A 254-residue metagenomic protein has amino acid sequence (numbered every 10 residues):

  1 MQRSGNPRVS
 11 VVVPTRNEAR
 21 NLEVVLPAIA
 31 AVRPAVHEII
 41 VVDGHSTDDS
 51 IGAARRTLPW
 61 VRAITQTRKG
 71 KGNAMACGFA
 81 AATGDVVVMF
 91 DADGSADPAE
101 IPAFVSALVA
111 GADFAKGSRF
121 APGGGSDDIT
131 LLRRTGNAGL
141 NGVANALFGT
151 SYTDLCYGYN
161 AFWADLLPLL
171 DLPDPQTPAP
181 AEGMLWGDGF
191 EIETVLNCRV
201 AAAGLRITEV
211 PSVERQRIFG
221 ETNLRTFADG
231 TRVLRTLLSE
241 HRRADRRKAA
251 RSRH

Functional and structural regions predicted by a protein language model:
M1-A30: N-proximal low-complexity "stem/linker" segments adjacent to membrane-targeting elements
R8-S10, E38, V195: Cell-envelope/extracellular polymer assembly enzymes that use nucleotide-activated donors
L26, A30, V36-H45: Short beta-strand/loop segment that forms part of the nucleotide-sugar
H37-I40, I51-A81: Conserved donor nucleotide-binding strand/loop of the catalytic core
D43-I51, G94: A conserved acidic beta->alpha catalytic loop
T67-K69, N73-A81, P98-W186, F190 (+3 more regions): Acceptor/aglycone-binding surface of glycosyltransferases and processive sugar-polymer synthases
V87: Short aromatic/hydrophobic "clamp" motif used to bind/position activated sugar donors
D188, T194-R215: Catalytic donor-sugar/metal-binding loop of nucleotide-sugar-dependent glycosyltransferases
